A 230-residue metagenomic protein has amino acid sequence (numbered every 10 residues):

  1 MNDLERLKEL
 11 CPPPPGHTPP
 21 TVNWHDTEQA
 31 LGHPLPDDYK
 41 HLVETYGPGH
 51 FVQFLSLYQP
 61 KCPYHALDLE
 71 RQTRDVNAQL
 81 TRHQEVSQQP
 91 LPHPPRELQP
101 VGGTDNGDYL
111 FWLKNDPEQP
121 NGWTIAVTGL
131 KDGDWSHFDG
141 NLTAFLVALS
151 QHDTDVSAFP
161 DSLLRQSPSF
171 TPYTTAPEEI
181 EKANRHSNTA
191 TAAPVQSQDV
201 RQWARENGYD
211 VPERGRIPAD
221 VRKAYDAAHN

Functional and structural regions predicted by a protein language model:
M1-D108, P117, P177-K182: A surface-exposed partner-binding patch
L113-P117, T128: Low-complexity, glycine/alanine/valine/leucine- and proline-rich hydrophobic stretches
G129-D155: Compact, glycine/acidic-enriched structural inserts
R165-R185: Charge-dense, low-complexity intrinsically disordered regions
E213-N230: Short, Lys/Arg-enriched alpha-helical microdomains
